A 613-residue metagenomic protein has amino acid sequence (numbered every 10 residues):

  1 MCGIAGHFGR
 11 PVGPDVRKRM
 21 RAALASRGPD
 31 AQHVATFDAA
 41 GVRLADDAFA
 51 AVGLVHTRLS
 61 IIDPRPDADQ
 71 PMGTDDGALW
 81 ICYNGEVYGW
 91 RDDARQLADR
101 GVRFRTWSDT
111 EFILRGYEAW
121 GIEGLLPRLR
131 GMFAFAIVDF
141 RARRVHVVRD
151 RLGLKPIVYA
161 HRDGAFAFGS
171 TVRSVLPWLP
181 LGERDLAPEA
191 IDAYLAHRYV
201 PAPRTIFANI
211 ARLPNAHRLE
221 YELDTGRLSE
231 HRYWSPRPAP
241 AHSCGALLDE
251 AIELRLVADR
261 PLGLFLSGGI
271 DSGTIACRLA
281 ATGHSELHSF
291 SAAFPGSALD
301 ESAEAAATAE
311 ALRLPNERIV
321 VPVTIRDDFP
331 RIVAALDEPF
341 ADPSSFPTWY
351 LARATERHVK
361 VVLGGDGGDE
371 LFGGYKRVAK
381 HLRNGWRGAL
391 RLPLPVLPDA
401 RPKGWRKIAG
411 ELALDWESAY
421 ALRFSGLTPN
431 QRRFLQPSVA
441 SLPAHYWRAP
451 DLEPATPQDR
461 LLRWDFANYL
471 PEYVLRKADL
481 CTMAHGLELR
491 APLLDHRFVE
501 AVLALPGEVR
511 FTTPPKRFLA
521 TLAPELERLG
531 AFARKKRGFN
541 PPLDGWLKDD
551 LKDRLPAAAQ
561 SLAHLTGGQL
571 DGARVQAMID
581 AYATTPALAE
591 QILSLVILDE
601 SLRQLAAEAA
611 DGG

Functional and structural regions predicted by a protein language model:
M1-L336, T348, A352, G568 (+3 more regions): Cysteine-centered catalytic environments shared across enzyme families
V34, P71-M72, F104, L129 (+9 more regions): Short clusters of hydrophobic/aromatic residues that line enzyme substrate/ligand-binding pockets
D47-F49, R100-S108, R184-L186, A341 (+4 more regions): Structural motif
F49-A51, I62-P66, W80-I81, R130-A134 (+3 more regions): Conserved adenosine/adenylate-binding substructure
Q96-D99, L176-P177, L442-P457, L503 (+2 more regions): Short amphipathic alpha-helical segments and their helix-coil junctions
W107, P156, A341, V359-L390 (+3 more regions): Mid-to-C-terminal catalytic subdomains of enzymes that bind/position adenosyl phosphate moieties or nucleic-acid
R237-P240, L266, A293-S297, E338-D342 (+4 more regions): Short, contiguous acidic/charged loop-to-helix segments that flank catalytic cores in large enzymes
K380-K407: Conserved phosphoryl-transfer catalytic core
